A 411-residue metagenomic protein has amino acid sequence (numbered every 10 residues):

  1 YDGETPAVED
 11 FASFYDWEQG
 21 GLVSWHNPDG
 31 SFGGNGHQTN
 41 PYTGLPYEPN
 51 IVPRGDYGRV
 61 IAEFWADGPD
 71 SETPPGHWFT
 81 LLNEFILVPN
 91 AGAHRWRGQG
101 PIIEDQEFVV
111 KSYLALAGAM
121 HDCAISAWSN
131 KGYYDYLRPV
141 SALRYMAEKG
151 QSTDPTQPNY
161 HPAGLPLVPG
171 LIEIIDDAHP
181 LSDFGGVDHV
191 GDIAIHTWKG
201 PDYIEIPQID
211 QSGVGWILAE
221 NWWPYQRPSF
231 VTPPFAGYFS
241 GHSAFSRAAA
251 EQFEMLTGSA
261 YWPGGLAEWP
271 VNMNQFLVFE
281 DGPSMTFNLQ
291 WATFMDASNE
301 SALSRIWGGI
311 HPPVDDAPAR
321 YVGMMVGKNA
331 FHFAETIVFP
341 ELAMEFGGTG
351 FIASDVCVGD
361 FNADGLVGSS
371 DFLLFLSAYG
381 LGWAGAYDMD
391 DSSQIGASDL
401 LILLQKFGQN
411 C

Functional and structural regions predicted by a protein language model:
Y1-D355: Acidic/polar surface patches and capping/hinge elements
T349-C411: Cellulosome-associated attachment modules in secreted, modular CAZymes
